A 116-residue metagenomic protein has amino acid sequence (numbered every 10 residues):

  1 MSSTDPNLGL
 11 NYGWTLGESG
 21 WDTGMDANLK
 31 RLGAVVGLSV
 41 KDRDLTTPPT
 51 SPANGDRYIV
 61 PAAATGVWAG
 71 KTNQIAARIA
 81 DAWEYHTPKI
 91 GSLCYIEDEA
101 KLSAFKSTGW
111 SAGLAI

Functional and structural regions predicted by a protein language model:
M1-A64, A80, K89-K106, A112-I116: Extracellular "spike/adhesin" assembly and maturation modules and analogous cytosolic coiled-coil scaffolds
A63-A77, E84: Short basic/aromatic-enriched segments
